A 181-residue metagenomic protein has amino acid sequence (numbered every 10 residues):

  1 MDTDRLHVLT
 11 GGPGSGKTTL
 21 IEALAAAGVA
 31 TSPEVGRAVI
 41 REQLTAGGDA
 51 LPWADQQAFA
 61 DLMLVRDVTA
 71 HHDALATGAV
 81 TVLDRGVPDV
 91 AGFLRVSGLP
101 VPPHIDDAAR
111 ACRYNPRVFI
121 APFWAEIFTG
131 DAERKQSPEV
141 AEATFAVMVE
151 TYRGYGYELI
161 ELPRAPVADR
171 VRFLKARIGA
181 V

Functional and structural regions predicted by a protein language model:
L9: Hydrophobic anchor at the beta1->P-loop junction of P-loop NTPases
G12, L24: P-loop (Walker A) phosphate-binding loop of NTP-binding proteins
G16: Conserved glycine(s) of the Walker
L20-I21: Post-Walker A alpha-helix
A25-V68: Conserved substrate/cofactor phosphate-moiety recognition/catalytic segment in nucleotide-dependent phosphotransferases
A60-R113, F128: Glycine-rich phosphate-binding loop used to anchor ATP phosphates in small-molecule kinases, encompassing both
G98-A165: A glycine- and Lys/Arg-enriched "phosphate-lid" helix/loop adjacent to the NTP-binding pocket of small-molecule kinases
